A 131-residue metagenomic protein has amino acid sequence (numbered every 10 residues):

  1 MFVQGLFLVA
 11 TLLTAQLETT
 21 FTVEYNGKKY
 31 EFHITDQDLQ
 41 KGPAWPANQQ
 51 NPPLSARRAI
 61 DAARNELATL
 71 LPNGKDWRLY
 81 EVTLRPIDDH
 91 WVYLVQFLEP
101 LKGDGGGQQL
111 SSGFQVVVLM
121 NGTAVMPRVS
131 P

Functional and structural regions predicted by a protein language model:
M1-V9: Sec-dependent signal peptide recognition, specifically the positively charged N-region followed immediately by
L8, T14-A15: Boundary at the C-terminal end of the N-terminal hydrophobic targeting segment
Q16-A44: Compositionally biased P/S/T/G-rich terminal and signal peptide-adjacent segments that lie outside catalytic cores
E18-F21, D76-P131: Exposed beta-strand-loop-beta-strand "reactive/processing" segments of non-cytosolic proteins
W45-V82: Short, non-transmembrane alpha-helical segments in secretory-pathway proteins
